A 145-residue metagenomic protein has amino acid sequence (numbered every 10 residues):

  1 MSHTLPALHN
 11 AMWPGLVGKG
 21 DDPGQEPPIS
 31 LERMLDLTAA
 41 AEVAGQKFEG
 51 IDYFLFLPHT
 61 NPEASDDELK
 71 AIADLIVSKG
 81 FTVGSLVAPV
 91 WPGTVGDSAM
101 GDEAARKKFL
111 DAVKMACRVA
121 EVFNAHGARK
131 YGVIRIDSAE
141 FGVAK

Functional and structural regions predicted by a protein language model:
M1-V133, V143: N-terminal pre-domain/capping segments
S138-G142: Substrate-binding/active-site clefts of carbohydrate-active enzymes
